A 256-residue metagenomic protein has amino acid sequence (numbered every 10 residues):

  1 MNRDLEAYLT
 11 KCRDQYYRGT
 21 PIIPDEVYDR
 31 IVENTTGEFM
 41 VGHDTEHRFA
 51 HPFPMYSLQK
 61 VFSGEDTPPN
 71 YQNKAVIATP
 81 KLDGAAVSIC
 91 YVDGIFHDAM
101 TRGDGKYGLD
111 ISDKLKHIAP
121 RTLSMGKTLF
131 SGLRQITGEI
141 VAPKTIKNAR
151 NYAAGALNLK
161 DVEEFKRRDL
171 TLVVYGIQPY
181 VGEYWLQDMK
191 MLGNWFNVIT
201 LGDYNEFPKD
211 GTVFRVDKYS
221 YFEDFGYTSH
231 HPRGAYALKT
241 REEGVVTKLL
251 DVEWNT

Functional and structural regions predicted by a protein language model:
M1-T256: RNA/tRNA-interacting regions in translation and RNA-turnover enzymes
